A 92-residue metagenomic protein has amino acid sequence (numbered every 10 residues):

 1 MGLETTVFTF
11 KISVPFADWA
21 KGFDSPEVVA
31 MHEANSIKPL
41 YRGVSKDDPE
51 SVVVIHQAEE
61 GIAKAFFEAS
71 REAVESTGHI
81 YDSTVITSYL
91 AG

Functional and structural regions predicted by a protein language model:
M1-A73, G78-G92: Short S/T/G/P-rich N-terminal loop/turn motif that feeds into the first structured element of a domain
